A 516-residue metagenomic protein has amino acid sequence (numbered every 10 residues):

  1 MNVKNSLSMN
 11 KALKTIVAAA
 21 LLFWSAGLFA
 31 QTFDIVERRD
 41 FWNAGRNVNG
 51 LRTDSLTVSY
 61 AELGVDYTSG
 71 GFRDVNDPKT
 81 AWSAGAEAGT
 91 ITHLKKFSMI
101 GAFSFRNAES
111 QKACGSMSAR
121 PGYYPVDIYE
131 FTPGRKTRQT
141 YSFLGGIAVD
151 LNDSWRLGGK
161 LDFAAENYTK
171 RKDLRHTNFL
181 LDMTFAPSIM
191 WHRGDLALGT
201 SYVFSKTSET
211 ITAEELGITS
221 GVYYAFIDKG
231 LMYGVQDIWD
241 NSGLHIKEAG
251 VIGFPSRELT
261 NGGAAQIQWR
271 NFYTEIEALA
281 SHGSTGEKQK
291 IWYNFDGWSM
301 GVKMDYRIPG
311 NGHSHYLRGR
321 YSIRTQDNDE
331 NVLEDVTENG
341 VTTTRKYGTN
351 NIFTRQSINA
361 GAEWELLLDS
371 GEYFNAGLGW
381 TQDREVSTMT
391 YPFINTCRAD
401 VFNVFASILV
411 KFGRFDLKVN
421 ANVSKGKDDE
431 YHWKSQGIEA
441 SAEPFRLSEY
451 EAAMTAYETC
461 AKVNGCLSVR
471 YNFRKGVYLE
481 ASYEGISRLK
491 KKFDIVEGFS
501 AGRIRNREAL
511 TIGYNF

Functional and structural regions predicted by a protein language model:
S25-Q111, Y124: N-terminal, post-signal peptide beta-strand-biased segments of exported outer-membrane/organellar beta-barrel and other
A61-Y67, G101-N107, G159-A165, T200-K206 (+8 more regions): Transmembrane beta-barrel strands of outer-membrane/channel proteins
G71-D77, K112-S118, Y168-H176, I211-G217 (+6 more regions): Outer-membrane beta-barrel translocator domains and adjoining extracellular loop/strand segments of Gram-negative
T80-A86, T137-F143, T177-F185, P255-N261 (+8 more regions): Residues that define the transmembrane beta-barrel architecture of outer-membrane proteins
L94-F97, D150-S154, H192-G194, R270-F272 (+4 more regions): Outer-membrane beta-barrel channels and translocator barrels
K96, S314-Y316, F353-R446: Detector for outer-membrane/organellar transmembrane beta-barrel domains, recognizing the amphipathic beta-strand
W191-R193, R503-F516: Outer-membrane beta-barrel "beta-signal"
D237-A376: Long, internal scaffold/assembly segments composed of regular secondary structure
